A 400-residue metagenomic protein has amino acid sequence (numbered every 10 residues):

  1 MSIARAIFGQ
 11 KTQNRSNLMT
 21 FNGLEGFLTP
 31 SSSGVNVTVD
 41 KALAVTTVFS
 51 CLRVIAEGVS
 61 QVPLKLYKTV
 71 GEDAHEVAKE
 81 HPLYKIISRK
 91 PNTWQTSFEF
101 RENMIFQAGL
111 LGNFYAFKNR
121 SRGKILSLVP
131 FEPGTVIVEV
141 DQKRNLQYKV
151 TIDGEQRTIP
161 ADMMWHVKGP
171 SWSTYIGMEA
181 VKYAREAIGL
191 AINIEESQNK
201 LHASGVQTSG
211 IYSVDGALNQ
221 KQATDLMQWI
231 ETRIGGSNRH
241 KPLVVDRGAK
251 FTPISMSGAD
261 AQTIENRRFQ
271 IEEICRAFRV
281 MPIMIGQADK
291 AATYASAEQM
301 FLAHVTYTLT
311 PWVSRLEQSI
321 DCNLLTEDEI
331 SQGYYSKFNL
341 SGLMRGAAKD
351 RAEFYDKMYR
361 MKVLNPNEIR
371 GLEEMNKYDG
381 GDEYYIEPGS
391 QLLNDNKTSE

Functional and structural regions predicted by a protein language model:
M1-T263, R267-F269, E273-R276, V280 (+5 more regions): Structured, contiguous alpha/beta core segments that scaffold functional sites
Q222, L226-I230, Q270, F301 (+6 more regions): General structural feature for long, well-ordered alpha-helical segments within catalytic domains of soluble enzymes
P242-V244, P282-T293, Q318-Q332: Short acidic alpha-helical/loop segments enriched in Asp/Glu that coordinate divalent cations
R279, V313-E317, D321-E329, R360-V363 (+1 more regions): Hydrophobic alpha-helix feature that most strongly marks membrane-spanning transmembrane helices and their immediate
A297-E298: Small-residue-rich helix-loop
F301-S331, Y335, Y385-E400: Long, compositionally biased
E327, Q332, L340-R345, M358: Non-transmembrane, aqueous-exposed alpha-helical and coiled segments at domain scale
L343-R370: Periodic self-assembly scaffolds
